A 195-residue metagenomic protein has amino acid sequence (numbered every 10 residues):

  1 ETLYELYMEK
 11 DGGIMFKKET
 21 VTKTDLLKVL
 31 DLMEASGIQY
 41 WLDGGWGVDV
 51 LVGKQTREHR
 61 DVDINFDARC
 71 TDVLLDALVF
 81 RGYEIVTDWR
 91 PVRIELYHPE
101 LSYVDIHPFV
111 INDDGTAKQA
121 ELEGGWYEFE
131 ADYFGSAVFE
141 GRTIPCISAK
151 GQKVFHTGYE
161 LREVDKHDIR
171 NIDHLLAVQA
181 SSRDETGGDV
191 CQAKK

Functional and structural regions predicted by a protein language model:
T2-L42, H174-K195: Helical scaffold of the NTase/Pol beta-like nucleotidyltransferase catalytic core
L30-V62, D67, V73, S148: Active-site nucleotide-donor binding segment shared across nucleotidyl transfer reactions
E34, V79, V138: Anion (oxyanion) recognition and catalysis
T56, V154-E163: A short secondary-structure junction motif
L74-F80: Short amphipathic alpha-helices in soluble, non-transmembrane regions that often serve as interface/regulatory elements
Y83-A117: Conserved catalytic core of two-metal-ion nucleotidyltransferases
G115-W126: Short, surface-exposed loop/helix-turn segments at secondary-structure junctions that function as lids/hinges flanking
A131-Q152, H156-G158: Phosphate-handling catalytic interfaces
